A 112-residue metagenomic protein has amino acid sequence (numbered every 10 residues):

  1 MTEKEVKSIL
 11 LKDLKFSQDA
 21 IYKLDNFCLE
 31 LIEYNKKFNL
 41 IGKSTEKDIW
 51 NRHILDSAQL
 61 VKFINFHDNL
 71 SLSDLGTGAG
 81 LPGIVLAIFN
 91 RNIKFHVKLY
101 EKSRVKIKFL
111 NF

Functional and structural regions predicted by a protein language model:
E3-H67, S73, V105-K106: Class I SAM-dependent transferase core
A58-F112: Conserved SAM/SAH cofactor-binding pocket of Class I
